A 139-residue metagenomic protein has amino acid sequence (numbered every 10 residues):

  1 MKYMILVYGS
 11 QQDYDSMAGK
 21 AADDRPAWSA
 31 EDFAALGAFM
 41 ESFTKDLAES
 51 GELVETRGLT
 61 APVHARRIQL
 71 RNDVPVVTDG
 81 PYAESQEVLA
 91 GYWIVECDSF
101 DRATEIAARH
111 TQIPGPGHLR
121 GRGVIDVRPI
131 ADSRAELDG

Functional and structural regions predicted by a protein language model:
M1-G139: Conserved, structured core segments of small domains
